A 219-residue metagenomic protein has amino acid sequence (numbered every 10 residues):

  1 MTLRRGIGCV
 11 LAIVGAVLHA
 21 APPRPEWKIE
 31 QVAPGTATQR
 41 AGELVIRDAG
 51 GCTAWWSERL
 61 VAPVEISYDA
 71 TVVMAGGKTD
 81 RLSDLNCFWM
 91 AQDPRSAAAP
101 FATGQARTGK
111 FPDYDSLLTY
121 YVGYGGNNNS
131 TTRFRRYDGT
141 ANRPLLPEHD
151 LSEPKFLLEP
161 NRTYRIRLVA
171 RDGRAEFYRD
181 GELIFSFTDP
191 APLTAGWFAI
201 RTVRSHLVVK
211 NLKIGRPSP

Functional and structural regions predicted by a protein language model:
M1-L3: N-terminal secretory signal peptides that target proteins for export/translocation
G8-V17: Bacterial N-terminal signal peptides
L18-P219: Extracellular glycan-recognition regions
